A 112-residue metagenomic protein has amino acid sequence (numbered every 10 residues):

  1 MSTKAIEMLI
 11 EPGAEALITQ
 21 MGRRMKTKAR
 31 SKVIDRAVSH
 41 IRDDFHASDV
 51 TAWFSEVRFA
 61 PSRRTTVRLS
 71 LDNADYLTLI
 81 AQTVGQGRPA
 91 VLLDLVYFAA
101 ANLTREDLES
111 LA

Functional and structural regions predicted by a protein language model:
M1-A5, E11-P12, Q20, K28-H40: Helix-turn-helix-like N-terminal two-helix hairpins of bacterial/phage DNA-binding regulators
M1-E15, G22, H46-N73, T78-A81: Short Lys/Arg-rich basic patches
L17, M21, D35, S39-I41 (+4 more regions): Residue-level detection of beta-strand scaffold positions
K28-A52, Q86-A112: Short, basic amphipathic alpha-helical segments that act as recognition/interaction helices in nucleic-acid-binding
